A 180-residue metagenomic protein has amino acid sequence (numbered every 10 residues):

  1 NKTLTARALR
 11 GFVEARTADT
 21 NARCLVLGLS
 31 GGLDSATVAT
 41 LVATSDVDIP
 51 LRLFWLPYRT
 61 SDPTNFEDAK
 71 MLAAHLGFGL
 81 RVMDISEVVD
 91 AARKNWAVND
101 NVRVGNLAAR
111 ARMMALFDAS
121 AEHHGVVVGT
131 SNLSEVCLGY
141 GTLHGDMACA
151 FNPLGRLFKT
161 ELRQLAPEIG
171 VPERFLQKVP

Functional and structural regions predicted by a protein language model:
N1-G141, A166: ATP-dependent adenylation/nucleotidyltransferase module used to activate substrates
N132-L138, L143-P180: Mid-to-C-terminal catalytic subdomains of enzymes that bind/position adenosyl phosphate moieties or nucleic-acid
